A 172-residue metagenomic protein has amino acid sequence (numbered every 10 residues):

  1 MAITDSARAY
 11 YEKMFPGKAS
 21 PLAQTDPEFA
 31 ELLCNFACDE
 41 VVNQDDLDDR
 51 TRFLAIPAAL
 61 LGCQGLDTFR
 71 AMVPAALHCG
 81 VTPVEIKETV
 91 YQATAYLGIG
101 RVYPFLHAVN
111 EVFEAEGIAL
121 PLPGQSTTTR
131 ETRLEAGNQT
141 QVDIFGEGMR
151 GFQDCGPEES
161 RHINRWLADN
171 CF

Functional and structural regions predicted by a protein language model:
M1-D49, V102-F172: Acidic, glycine/proline-rich low-complexity segments that act as flexible tails and inter-domain linkers
D48, T82-V84: Helix N-cap / loop-to-helix initiation motif
T51-L60, F69, V73, T89-V90: Short, structured motif recognition centered on aromatic/hydrophobic residues
C63: Short, solvent-exposed interaction modules
D67-F69, I86, V102: Short, solvent-exposed secondary-structure capping/transition elements
L97-G100: Substrate/cofactor-recognition hotspot
